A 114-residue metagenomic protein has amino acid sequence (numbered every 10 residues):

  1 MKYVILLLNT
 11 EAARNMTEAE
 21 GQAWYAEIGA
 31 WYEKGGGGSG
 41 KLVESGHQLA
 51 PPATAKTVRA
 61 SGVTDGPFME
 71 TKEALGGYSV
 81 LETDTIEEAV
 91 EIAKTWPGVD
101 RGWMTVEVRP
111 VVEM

Functional and structural regions predicted by a protein language model:
M1-M114: Conserved, structured core segments of small domains
